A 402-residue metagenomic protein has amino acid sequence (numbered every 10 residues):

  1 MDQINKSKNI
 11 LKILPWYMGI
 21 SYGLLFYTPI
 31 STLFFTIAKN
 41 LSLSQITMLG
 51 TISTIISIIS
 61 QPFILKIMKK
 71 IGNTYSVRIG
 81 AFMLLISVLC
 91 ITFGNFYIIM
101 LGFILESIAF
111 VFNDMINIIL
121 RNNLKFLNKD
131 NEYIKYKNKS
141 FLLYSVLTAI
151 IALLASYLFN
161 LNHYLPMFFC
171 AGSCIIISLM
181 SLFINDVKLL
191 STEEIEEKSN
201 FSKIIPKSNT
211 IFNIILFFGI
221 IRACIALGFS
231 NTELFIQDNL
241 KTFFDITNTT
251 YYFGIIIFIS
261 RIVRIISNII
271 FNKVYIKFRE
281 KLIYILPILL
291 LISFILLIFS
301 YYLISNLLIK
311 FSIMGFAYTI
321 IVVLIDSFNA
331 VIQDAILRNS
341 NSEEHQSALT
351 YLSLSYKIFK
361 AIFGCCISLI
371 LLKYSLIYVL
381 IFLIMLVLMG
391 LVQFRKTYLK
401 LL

Functional and structural regions predicted by a protein language model:
D2-I58, T210-F258: Helix-loop boundary and gating motifs at the non-cytosolic
G19, Y97-N113, L308-S327: Hydrophobic core of transmembrane alpha-helices in multi-pass small-molecule transporters, especially MFS/SLC-type
I55-Q61, Y252-I276: Transmembrane alpha-helices of Major Facilitator/SLC transporters
I59-T92: Conserved MFS/SLC helix-loop-helix module at the cytosolic interface between two early adjacent transmembrane helices
L65, I91, C174-N185, Y301 (+1 more regions): Multi-pass alpha-helical transporter architecture, strongest for 12-TM Major Facilitator/SLC carriers used
I104-Y144: Cytoplasmic helix-loop-helix junction between adjacent transmembrane helices in 12-TM secondary transporters
F183-I204: Flexible cytoplasmic inter-helical loops of multi-pass small-molecule transporters
K281-F328: C-terminal transmembrane helical hairpin of 12-TM major facilitator-type secondary transporters
